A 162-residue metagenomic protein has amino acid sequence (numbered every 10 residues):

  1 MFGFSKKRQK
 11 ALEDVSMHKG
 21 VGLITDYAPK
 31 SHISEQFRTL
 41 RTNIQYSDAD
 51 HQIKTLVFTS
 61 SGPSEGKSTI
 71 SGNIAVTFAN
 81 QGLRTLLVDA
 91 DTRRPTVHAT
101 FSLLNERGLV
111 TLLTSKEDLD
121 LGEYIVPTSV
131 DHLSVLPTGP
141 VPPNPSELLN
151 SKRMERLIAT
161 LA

Functional and structural regions predicted by a protein language model:
M1-A162: P-loop NTP-binding module
